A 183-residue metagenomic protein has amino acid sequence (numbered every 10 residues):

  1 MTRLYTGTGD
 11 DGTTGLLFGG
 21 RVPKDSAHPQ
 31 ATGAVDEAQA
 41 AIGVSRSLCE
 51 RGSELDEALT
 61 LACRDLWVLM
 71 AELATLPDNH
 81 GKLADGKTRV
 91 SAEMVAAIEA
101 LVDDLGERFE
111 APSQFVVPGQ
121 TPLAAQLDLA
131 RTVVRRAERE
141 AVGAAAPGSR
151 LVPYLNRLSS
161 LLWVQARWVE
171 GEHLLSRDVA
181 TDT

Functional and structural regions predicted by a protein language model:
M1-T183: Phosphate/pyrophosphate-binding loop motifs in nucleotide- or prenyl diphosphate-using proteins
